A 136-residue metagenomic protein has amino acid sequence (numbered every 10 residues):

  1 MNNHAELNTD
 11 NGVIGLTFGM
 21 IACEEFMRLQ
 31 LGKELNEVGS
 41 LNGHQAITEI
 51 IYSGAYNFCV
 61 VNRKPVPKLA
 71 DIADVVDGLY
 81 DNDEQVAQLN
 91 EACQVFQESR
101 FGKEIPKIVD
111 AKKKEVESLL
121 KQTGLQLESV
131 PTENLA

Functional and structural regions predicted by a protein language model:
M1-N8, R28-G39, N62-A136: Charged interaction scaffolds used for protein-protein
N3-M27: Extended alpha-helical interaction segments
I14-T17, I21, E34, Y56 (+2 more regions): Compositionally biased, intrinsically disordered low-complexity regions
G19-A22, I47, Q88: Alpha-helical structural motif
L31-A55: N-terminal interaction modules that seed assembly of large macromolecular complexes
A46-N57, N90-E98: Short, hydrophobic/amphipathic alpha-helical patches that form generic packing surfaces within helical domains
